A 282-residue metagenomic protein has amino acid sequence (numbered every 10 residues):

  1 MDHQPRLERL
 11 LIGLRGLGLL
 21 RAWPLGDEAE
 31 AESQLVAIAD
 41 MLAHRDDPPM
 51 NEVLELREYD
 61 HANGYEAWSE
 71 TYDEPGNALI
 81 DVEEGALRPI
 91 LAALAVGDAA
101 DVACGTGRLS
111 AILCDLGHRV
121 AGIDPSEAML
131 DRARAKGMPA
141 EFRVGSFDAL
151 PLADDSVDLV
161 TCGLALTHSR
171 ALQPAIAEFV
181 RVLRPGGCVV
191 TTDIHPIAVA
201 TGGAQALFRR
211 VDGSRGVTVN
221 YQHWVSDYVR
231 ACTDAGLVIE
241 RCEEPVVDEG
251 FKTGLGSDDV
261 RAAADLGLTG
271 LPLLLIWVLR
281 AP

Functional and structural regions predicted by a protein language model:
M1-E58: N-terminal auxiliary segments of SAM/dcSAM-dependent transferases
T71-A92: Conserved SAM-binding loop and adjacent beta-strand
D98-V102, T106-A149: Class I SAM-dependent methyltransferase SAM/SAH-binding core
D148-L159: A short acidic, Gly/Pro-enriched loop at the edge of an enzyme's catalytic core that lines a small-molecule cofactor
Q173-C188: A short glycine-rich, Lys/Arg-flanked "PGG" loop and its adjoining helix->strand segment in the class I
C188-G213: Conserved class I S-adenosyl-L-methionine
I197, R210-D227: Acceptor-substrate binding/catalytic loop of class I
N220-C242: Short alpha-helix
